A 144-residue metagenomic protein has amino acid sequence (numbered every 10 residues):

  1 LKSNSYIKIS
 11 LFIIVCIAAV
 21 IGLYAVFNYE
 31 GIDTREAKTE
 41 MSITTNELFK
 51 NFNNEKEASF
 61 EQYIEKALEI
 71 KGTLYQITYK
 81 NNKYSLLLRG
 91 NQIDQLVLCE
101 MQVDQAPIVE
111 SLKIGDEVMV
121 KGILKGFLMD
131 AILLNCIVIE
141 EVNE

Functional and structural regions predicted by a protein language model:
K2-E144: OB-fold and OB-like single-stranded nucleic-acid-recognition modules and their adjacent interaction interfaces
